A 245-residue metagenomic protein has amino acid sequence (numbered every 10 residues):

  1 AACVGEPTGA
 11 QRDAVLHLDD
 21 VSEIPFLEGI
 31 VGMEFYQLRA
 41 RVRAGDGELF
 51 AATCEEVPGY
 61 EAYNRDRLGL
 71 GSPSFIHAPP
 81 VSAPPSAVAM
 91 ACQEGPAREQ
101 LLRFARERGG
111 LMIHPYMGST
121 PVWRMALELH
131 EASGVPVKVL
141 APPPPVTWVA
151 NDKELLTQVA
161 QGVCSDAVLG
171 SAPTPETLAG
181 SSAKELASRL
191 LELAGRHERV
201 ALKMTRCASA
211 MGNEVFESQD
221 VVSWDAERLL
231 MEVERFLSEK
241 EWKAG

Functional and structural regions predicted by a protein language model:
A1-G245: Preference for protein termini
